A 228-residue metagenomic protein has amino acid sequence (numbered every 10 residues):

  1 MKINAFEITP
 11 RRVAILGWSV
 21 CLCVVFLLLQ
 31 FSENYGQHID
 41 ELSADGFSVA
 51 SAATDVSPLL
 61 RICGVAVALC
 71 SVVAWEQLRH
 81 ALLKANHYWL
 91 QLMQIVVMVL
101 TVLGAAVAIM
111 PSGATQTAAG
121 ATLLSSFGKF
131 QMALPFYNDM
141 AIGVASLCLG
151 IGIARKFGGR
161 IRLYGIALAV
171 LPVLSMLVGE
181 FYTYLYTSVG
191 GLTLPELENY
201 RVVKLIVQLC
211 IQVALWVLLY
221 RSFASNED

Functional and structural regions predicted by a protein language model:
K2-N226: Hydrophobic, aromatic-enriched alpha-helical segments typical of multi-pass transmembrane helices
